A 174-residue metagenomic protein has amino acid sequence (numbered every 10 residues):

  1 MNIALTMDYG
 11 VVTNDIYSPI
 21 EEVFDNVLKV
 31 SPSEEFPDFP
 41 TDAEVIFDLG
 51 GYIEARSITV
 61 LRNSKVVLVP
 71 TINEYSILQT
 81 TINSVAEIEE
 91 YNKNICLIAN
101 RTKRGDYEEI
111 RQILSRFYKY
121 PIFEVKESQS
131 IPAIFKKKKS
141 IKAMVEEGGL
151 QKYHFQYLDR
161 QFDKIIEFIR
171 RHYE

Functional and structural regions predicted by a protein language model:
M1-S33: Walker A/P-loop NTP-binding active-site region of P-loop NTPases, recognizing the glycine-rich GxxxxGKT/S
A4, V11, V69, C96-A99: Structural beta-sheet core signal
F24, D42-A43, S64-K65, N92 (+1 more regions): Short, well-ordered alpha-helix to beta-strand connector turns
D38-S57: Switch II (G3) loop of P-loop NTPases
Y52-Y75: Inter-motif core of Ras-like GTPase G domains
L78-R101, Y107-I110: Conserved C-terminal guanine-recognition region of P-loop GTPase G domains, centered on the G4
Q112-V145: Beta-strand-loop-alpha "switch" segments that mediate conformational coupling across diverse proteins
I141-E174: NTP-binding/hydrolysis catalytic cores, primarily Walker-type P-loop NTPases
